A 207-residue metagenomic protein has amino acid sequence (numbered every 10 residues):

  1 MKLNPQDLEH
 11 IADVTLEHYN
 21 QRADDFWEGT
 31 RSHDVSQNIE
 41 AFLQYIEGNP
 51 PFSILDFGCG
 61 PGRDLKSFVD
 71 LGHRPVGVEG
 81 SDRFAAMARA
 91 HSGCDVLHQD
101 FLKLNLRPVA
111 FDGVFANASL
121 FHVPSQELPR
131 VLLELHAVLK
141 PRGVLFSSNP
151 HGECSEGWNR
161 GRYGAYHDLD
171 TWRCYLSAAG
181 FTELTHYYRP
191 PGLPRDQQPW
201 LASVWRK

Functional and structural regions predicted by a protein language model:
K2-N49: Conserved class I S-adenosyl-L-methionine
L55-F57, P61-K103: Class I SAM-dependent methyltransferase SAM/SAH-binding core
L102-V114: A short acidic, Gly/Pro-enriched loop at the edge of an enzyme's catalytic core that lines a small-molecule cofactor
P129-P141: A short glycine-rich, Lys/Arg-flanked "PGG" loop and its adjoining helix->strand segment in the class I
R142-N149: Conserved beta-strand signature within the Rossmann-like core of class I S-adenosyl-L-methionine
S155-T171: Acceptor-substrate binding/catalytic loop of class I
F181-G192: Conserved S-adenosyl-L-methionine
P191-K207: Core SAM-dependent methyltransferase catalytic element
